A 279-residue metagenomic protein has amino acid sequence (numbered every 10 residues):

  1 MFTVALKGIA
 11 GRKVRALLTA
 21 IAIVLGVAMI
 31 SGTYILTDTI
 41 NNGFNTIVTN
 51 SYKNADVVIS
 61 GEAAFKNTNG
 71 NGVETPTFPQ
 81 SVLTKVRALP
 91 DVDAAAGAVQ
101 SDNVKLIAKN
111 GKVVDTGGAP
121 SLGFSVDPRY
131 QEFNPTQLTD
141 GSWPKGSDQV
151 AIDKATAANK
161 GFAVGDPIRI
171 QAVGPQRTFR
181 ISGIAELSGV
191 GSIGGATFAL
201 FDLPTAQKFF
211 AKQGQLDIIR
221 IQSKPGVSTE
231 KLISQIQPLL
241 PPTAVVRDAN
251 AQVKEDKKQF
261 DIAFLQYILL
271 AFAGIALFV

Functional and structural regions predicted by a protein language model:
F2-L6, G11-T19, I23-F278: Membrane transport/envelope proteins' first extracytoplasmic loop
